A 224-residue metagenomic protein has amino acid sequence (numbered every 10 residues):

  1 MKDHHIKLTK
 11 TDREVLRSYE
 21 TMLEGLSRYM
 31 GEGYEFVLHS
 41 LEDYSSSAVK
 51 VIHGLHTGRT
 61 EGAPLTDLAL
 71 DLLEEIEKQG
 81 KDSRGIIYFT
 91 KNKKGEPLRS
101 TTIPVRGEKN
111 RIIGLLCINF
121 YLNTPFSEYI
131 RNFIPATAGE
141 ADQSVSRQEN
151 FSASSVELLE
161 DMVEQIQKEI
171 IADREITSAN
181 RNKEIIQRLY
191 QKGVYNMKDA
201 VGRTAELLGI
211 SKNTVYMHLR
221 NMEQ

Functional and structural regions predicted by a protein language model:
H4-Y19, Y29, G114-L115, F120-I176: Juxtadomain coupling helices with adjacent low-complexity linkers
S18, P97, N196: Short, glycine/acidic-rich beta->alpha junctions
Y19-M22, N182: Amphipathic coiled-coil/heptad-repeat helices and related helical stalk/stem segments that mediate oligomerization
L23-I86, K91-K93: Structured interaction and signal-relay segments at domain junctions
L26-R28, I166, L189, T204: Broad structural signal for hydrophobic residues in well-ordered alpha-helices, predominantly aliphatic
L73-F133: Sensory/regulatory domains in signal-transduction proteins
S178-Q224: Phosphate-/nucleic-acid-contacting segments
